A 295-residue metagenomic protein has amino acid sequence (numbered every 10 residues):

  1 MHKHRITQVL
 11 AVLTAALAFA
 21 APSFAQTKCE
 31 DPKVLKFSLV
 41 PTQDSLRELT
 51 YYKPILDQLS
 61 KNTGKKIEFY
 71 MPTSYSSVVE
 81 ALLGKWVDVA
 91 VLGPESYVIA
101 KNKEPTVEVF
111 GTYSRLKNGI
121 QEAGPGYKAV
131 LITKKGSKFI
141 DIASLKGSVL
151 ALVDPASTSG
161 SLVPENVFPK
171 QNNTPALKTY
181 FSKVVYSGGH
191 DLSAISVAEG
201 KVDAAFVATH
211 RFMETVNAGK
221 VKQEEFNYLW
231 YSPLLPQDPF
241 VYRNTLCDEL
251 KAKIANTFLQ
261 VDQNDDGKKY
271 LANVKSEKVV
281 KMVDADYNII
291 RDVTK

Functional and structural regions predicted by a protein language model:
M1-A11: Bacterial N-terminal signal peptides that target proteins for export
F19-A25: Sec/Tat signal peptide C-region and signal peptidase I cleavage site
K28-F37, Q43-P54, L235, V241-K295: An extracytoplasmic/periplasmic, membrane-proximal ligand-sensing/linker region
P32, K36-K61, P72, E95 (+3 more regions): Bilobed "Venus flytrap"/periplasmic-binding protein-like clamshell domains and structurally analogous long
L39-P41, M71-Y75, W86-T106, G111-S114 (+3 more regions): Beta->alpha turn/N-cap motifs
L82-L83, L145, V197-A198: Hydrophobic residues within well-ordered alpha-helices
P94-P105, P164-K170, S196-E199, D203-Q223: A ligand-binding cleft/hinge motif common to bilobed small-molecule-binding domains
V107-G124, S182, V216-L234: Short beta-strand->loop
